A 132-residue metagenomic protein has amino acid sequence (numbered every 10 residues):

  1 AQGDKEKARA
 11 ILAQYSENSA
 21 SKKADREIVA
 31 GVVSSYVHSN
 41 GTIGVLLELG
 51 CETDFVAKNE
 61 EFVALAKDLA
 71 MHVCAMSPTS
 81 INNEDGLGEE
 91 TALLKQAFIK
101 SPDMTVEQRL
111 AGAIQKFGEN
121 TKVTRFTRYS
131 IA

Functional and structural regions predicted by a protein language model:
A1-A132: N-terminal assembly/interaction segments in proteins that build large macromolecular machines
